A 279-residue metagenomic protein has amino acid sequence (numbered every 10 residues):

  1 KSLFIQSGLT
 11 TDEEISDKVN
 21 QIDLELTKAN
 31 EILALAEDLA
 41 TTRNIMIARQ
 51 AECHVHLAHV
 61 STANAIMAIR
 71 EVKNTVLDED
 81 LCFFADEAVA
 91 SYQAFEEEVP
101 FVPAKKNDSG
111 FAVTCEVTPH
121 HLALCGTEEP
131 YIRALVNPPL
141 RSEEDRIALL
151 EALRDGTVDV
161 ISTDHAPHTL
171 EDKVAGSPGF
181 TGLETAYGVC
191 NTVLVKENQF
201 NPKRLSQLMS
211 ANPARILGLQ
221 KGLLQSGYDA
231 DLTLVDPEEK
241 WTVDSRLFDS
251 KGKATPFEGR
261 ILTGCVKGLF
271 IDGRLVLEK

Functional and structural regions predicted by a protein language model:
K1-I161: Histidine/acidic residue-rich metal-binding segments in metalloenzymes
T11, T118, I132, V136 (+5 more regions): Glycine-rich, flexible loop/turn motifs
L26-E52, F111, P130-A134, R154-D155 (+2 more regions): His/Asp/Glu-enriched, well-ordered alpha-helical/loop segment that forms or immediately abuts the divalent-metal
V55, E116, D164, C190 (+1 more regions): Residue-level signal for inorganic ion chemistry
T62, H120, A166-H168, E239-K240 (+1 more regions): Short, glycine-/Ser/Thr-/acidic-enriched flexible segments
I66, A123, T169-E171, T242-V243: Glycine/Thr-rich phosphate-binding loops of Rossmann-like dinucleotide-binding domains
I69-R70, V174, R246-L247: Short amphipathic alpha-helical segments
K196, D229-K279: C-terminal cap of metal-dependent C-N hydrolases
